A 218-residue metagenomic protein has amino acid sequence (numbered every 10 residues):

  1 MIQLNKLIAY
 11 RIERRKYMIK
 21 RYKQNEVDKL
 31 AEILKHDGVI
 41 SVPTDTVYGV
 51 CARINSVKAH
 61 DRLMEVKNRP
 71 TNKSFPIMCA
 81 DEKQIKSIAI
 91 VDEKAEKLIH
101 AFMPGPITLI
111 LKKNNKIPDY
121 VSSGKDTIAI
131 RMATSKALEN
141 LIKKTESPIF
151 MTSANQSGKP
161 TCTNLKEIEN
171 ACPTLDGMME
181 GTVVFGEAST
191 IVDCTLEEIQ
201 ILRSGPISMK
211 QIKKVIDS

Functional and structural regions predicted by a protein language model:
L7, E13-S218: Active-site-adjacent structural elements in enzyme catalytic cores
